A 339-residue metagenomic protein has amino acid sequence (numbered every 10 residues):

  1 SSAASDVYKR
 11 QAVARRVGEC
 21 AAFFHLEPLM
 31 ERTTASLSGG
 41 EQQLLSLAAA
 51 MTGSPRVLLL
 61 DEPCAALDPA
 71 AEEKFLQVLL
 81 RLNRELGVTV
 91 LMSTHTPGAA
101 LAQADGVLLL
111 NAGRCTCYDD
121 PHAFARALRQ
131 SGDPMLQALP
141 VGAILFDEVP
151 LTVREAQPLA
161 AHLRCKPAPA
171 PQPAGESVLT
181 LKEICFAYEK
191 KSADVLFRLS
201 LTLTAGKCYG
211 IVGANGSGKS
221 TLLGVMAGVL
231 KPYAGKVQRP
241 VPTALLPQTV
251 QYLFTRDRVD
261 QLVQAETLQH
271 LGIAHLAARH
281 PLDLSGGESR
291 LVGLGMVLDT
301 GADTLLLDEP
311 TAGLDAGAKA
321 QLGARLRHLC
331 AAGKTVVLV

Functional and structural regions predicted by a protein language model:
S1-Y8: Short, small-residue-biased leader/transition segments that mark boundaries at the very start of proteins
A12-L29, Q264-A278, G295: Conserved ABC ATPase "signature" region
T33-L37, E41, H280-L284, E288: Conserved ABC ATPase signature
A50-M51, L298: ABC ATPase C-loop
L58-D61, L305-D308: Catalytic Walker B motif of ABC-type/P-loop ATPase nucleotide-binding domains
T94-H95: H-loop/switch region of ABC-family ATPase nucleotide-binding domains
L110, R114-L145: Conserved beta-strand-loop-alpha-helix hinge in the C-terminal portion of ABC ATPase nucleotide-binding domains
V212-A214: The feature captures the beta-strand-to-loop junction immediately N-terminal to the Walker
